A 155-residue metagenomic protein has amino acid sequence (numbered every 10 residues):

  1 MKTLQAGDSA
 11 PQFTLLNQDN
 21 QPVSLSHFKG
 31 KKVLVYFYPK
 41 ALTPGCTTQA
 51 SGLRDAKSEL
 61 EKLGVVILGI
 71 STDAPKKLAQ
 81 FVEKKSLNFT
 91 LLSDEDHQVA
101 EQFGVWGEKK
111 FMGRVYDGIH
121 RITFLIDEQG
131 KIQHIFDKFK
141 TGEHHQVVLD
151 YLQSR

Functional and structural regions predicted by a protein language model:
M1-R155: Chalcogenol-based redox active-site neighborhoods
